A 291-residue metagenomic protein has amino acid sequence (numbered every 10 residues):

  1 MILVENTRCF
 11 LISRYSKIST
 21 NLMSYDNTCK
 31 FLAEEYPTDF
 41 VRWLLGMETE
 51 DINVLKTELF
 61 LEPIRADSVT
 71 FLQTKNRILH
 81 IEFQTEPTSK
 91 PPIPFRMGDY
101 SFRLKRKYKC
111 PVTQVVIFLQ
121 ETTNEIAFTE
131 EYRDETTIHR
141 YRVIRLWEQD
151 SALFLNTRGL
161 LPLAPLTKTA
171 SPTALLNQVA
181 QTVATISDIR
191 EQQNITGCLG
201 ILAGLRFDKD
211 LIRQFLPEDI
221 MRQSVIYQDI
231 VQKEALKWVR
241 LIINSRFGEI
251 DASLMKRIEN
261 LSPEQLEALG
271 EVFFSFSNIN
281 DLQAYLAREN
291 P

Functional and structural regions predicted by a protein language model:
I2-P291: Elongated, amphipathic alpha-helical interaction scaffolds
